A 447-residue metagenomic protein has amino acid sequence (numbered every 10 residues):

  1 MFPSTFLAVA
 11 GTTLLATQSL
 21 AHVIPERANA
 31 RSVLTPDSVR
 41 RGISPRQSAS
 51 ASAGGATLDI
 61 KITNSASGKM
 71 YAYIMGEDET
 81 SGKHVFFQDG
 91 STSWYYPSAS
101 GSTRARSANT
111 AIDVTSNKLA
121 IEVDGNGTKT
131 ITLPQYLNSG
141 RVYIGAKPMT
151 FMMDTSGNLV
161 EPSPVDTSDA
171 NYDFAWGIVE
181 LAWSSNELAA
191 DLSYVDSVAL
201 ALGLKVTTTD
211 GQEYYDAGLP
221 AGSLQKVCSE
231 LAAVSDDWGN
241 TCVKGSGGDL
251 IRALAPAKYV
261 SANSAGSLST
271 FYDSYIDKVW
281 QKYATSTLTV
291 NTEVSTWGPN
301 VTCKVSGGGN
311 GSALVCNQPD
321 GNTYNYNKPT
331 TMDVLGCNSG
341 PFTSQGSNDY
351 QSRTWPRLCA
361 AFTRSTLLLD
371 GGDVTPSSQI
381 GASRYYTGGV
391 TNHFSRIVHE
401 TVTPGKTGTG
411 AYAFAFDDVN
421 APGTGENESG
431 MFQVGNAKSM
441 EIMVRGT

Functional and structural regions predicted by a protein language model:
M1, L14-A16, N29, R41: Intrinsic disorder/low-complexity segments
M1-P3, G446-T447: A positional/structural detector of protein chain ends, strongest at the extreme C-terminus and weakly at the extreme
P3-H22: Cleavable N-terminal signal peptides of Sec/SRP-targeted secreted and luminal proteins
H22-T447: Extracellular low-complexity, O-glycosylation-prone Ser/Thr/Pro/Gly-rich "stalks" and linkers flanking catalytic
